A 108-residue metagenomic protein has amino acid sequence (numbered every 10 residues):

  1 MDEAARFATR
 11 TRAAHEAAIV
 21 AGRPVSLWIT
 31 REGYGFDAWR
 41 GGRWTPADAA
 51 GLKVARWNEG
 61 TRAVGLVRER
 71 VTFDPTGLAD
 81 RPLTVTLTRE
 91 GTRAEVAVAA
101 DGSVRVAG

Functional and structural regions predicted by a protein language model:
M1-E16, V20, P24-G108: N-terminal helix-rich module
